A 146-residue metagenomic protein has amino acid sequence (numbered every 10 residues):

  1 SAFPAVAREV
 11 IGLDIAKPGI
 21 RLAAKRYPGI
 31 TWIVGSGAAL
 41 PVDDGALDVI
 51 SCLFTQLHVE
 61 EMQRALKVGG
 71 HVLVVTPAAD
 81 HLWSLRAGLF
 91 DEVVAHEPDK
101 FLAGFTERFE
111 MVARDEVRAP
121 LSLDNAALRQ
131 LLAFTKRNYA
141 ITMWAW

Functional and structural regions predicted by a protein language model:
S1-L40: Class I SAM-dependent methyltransferase SAM/SAH-binding core
I20-R21, V59, L82: Short alpha-helix immediately C-terminal to the canonical SAM-binding loop
A38-I50: A short acidic, Gly/Pro-enriched loop at the edge of an enzyme's catalytic core that lines a small-molecule cofactor
D48, L53-Q56, V75: Residues lining the SAM
L57-L73: A short glycine-rich, Lys/Arg-flanked "PGG" loop and its adjoining helix->strand segment in the class I
P77-E92: Short, glycine-/aromatic-enriched active-site segment of Class I SAM-dependent methyltransferases
F109-P120: Conserved S-adenosyl-L-methionine
L121-W146: C-terminal helical/coil "lid" or tail adjacent to the Rossmann-like core of SAM-dependent
